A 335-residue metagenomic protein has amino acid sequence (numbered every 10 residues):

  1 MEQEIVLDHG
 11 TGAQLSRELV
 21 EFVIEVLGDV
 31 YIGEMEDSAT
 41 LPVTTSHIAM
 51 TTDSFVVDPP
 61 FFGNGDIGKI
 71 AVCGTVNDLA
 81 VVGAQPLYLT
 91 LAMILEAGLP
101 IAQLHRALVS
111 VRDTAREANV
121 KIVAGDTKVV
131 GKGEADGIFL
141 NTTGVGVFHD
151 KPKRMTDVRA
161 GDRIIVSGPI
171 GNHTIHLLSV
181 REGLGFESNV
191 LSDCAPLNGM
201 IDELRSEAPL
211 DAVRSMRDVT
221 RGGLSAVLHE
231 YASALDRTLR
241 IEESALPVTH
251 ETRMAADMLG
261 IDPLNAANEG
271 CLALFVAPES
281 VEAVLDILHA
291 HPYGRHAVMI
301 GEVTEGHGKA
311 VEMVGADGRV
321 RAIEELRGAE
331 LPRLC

Functional and structural regions predicted by a protein language model:
M1-C335: Helix-biased detector of long, well-ordered alpha-helical tracts
